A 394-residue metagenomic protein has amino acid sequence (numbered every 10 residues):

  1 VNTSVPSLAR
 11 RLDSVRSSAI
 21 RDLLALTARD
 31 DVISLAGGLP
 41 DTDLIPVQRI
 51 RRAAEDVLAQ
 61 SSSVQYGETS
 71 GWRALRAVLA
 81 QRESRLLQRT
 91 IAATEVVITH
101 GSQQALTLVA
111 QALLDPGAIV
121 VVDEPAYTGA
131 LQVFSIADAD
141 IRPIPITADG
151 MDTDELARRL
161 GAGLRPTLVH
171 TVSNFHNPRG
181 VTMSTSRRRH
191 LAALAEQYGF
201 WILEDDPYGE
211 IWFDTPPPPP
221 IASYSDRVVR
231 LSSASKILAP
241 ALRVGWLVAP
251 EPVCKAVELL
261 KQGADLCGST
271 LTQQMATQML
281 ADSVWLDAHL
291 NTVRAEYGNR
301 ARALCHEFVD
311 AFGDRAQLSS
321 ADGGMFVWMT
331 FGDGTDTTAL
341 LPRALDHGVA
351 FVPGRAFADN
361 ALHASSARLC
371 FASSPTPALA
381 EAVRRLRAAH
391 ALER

Functional and structural regions predicted by a protein language model:
R11-G101, L108, D282-V284, A288 (+2 more regions): N-terminal small-domain helix-loop-helix segment of the aminotransferase-like
A59-Y198, G209-V229, Y297, P377 (+1 more regions): Conserved core of the PLP fold type I
D205: Glycine-centered flexible beta-alpha turn that most often forms the glycine-rich phosphate-binding loop
V229-R294: Conserved core segment of the aminotransferase class I/II
V248, W328-T330, C370-A372: Short hydrophobic/aromatic beta-strand micro-patches that form the beta-sheet surface supporting nucleotide- or nucleic
R294-C305, Q317-T330: Conserved glycine-rich beta-strand-loop-beta hairpin in the small C-terminal domain of fold type I
T335-L340, P377-E381: Short, conserved charged micro-motifs
D346, N360-R394: PLP-dependent enzyme catalytic core of the Aspartate aminotransferase-like
